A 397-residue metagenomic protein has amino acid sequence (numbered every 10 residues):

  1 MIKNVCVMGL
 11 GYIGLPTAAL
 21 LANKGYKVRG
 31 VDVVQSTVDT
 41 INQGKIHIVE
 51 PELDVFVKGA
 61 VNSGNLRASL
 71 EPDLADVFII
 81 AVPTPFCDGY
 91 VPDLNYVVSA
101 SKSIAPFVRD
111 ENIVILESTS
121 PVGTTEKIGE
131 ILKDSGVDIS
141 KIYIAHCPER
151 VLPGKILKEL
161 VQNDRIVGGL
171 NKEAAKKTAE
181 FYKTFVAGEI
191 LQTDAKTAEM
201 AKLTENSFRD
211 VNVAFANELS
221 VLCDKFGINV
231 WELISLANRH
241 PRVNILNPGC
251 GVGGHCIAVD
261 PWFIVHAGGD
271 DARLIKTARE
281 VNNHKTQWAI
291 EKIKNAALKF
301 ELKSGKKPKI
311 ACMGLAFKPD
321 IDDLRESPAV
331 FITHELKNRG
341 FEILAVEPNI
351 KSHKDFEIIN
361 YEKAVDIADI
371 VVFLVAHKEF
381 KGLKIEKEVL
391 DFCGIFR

Functional and structural regions predicted by a protein language model:
M1-R397: Structural/interface elements that position substrates and couple domains in central-metabolism enzymes
